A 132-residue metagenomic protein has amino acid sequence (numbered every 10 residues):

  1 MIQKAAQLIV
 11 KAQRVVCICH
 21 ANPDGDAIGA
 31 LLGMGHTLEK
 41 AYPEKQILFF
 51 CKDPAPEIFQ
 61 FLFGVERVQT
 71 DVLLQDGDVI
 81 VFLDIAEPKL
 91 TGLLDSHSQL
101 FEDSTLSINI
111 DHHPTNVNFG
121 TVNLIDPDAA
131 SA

Functional and structural regions predicted by a protein language model:
M1-A132: Replace "Mg2+/Mn2+-dependent" with "divalent metal-dependent
